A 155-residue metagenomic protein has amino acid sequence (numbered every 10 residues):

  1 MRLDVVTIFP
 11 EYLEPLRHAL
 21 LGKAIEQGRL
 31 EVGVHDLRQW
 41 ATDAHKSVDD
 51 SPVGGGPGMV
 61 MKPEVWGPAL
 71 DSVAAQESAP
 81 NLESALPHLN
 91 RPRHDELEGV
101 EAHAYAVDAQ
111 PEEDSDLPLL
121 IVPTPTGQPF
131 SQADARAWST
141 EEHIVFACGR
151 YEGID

Functional and structural regions predicted by a protein language model:
M1-V73, P111: N-terminal nucleotide/polyanion-binding subdomain common to many enzyme families
F9, S78, L82-A85, R93: Terminal low-complexity, poorly structured segments
A19, H45-S47, N90, T140 (+1 more regions): Hydrophobic alpha-helical context, especially transmembrane and signal-peptide helices
K62-N81, A104-F146, R150: S-adenosyl-L-methionine/SAH cofactor-binding core of RNA-modifying enzymes
S78, D95-A102: Generic alpha-helix initiation/capping and coil-helix boundary signal
S84, L97, P111: Cationic, low-complexity basic patches in intrinsically disordered or flexible, solvent-exposed regions
S84-P87, P92, E101-V107: Short, low-complexity intrinsically disordered segments enriched in A/P/G/S/L with frequent Arg, especially at protein
Y151-D155: Short, glycine/polar-rich helix-capping loops at beta-to-alpha or helix-loop-helix junctions that flank or form
